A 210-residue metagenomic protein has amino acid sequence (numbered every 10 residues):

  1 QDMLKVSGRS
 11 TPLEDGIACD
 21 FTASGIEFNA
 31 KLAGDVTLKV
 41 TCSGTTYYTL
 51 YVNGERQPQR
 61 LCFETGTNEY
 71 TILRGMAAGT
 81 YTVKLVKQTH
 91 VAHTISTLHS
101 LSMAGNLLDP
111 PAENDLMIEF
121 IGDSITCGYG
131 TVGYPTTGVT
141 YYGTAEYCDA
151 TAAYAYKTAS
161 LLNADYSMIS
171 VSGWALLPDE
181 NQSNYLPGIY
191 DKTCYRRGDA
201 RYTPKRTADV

Functional and structural regions predicted by a protein language model:
Q1-I121, I125-Y147: N-terminal secretory targeting modules
F21-A23, T131, G138-V210: Conserved SGNH/GDSL esterase-like catalytic core that processes O-acyl groups on lipids and polysaccharides
